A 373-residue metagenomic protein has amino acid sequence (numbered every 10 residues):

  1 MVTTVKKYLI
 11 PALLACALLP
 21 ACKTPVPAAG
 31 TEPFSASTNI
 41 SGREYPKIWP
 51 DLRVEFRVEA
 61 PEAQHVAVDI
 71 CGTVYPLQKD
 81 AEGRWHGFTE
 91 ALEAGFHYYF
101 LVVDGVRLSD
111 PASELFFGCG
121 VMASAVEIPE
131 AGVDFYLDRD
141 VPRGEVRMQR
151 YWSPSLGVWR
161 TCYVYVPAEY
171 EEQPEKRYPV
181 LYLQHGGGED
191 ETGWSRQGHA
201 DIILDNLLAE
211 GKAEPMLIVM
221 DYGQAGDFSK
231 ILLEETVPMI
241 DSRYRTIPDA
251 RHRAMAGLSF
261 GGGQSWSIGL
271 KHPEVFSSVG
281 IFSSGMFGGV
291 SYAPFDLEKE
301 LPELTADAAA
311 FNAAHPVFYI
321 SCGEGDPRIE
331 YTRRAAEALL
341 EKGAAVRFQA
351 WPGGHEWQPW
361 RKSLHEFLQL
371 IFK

Functional and structural regions predicted by a protein language model:
M1-V2, L370: Short hotspots in intrinsically disordered terminal tails
V2-I10: Bacterial N-terminal signal peptides that target proteins for export
L9-A17: Sec-dependent signal peptide hydrophobic core
L19-A21: C-terminal motif of bacterial Sec signal peptides marking the signal peptidase cleavage site
T24: Short, conserved catalytic or interaction motifs in soluble domains
P27-S37, G42, I48-Y75, K79-K373: Non-catalytic cap/lid and distal C-terminal segments of serine-dependent acyl enzymes
